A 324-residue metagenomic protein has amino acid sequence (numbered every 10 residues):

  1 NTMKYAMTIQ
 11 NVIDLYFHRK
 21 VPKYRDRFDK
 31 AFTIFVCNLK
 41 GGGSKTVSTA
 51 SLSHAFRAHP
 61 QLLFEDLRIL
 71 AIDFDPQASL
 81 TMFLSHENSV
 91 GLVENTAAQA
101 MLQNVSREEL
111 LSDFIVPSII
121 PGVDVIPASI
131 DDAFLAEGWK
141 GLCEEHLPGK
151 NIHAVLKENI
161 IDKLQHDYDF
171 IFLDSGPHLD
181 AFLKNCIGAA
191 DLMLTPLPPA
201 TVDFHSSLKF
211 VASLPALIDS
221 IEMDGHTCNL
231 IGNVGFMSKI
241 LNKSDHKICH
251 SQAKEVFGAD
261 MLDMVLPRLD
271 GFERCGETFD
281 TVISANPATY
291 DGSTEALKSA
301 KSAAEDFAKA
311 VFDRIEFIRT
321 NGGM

Functional and structural regions predicted by a protein language model:
T2-L39, L63-E65: Extreme N-terminal, non-catalytic leader segments that precede Walker-type/kinase nucleotide-binding cores
K30-Q77: Walker A/P-loop phosphate-binding motif and the immediately C-terminal alpha-helix
Q61-A71, P76-P127, D263: Phosphate-binding loop that captures ATP/GTP phosphates
L67, Q165-L262: Conserved catalytic-core segment of NTP-binding enzymes
R107-F182: Cytosolic-facing regulatory segments adjacent to core modules
S129, K239-N286: Beta-strand-loop-alpha "switch" segments that mediate conformational coupling across diverse proteins
C275-E305: C-terminal boundary of histidine-terminating zinc-finger modules
